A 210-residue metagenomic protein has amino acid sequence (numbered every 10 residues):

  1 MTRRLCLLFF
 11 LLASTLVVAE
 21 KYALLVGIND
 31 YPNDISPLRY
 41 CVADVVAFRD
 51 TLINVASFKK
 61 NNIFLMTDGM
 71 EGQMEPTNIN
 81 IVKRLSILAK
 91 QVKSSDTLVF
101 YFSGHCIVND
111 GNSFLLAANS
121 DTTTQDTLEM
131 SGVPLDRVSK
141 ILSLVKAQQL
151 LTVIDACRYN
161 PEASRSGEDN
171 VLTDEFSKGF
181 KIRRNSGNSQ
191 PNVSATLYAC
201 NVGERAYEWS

Functional and structural regions predicted by a protein language model:
T2-F9: Sec-dependent signal peptide recognition, specifically the positively charged N-region followed immediately by
A13-V18: N-terminal signal peptide c-region/cleavage motif recognized by signal peptidases
A19-E20, P76-S103, I107-G167: Caspase-like (clan CD) cysteine peptidase catalytic core
K21-P37: Short glycine-rich His-centered loop
G27, V46-L52, A147-S210: Active-site-proximal C-terminal subdomain of hydrolase catalytic domains
D30-N33, G69-G72, D121-T123, Y159 (+1 more regions): A short, flexible beta-alpha/helix-coil linker loop
P32-V46, E208-S210: Glycine- and acidic-residue-enriched helix-capping/strand-helix junction motifs
V42-V45, R49-D96: Functional beta-strand-loop-alpha-helix junction segments that form "active/interaction loops" within catalytic
